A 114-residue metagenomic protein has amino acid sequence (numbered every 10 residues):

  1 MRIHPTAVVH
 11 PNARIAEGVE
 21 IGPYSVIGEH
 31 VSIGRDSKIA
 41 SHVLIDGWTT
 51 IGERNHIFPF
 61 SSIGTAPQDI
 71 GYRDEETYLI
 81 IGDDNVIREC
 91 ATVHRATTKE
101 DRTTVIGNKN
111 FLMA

Functional and structural regions predicted by a protein language model:
M1, A7, A13, V19-I21 (+13 more regions): A structural motif detector for beta-strand N-caps
H56, Q68-E76, H94-T98: Active-site beta->alpha loop and helix N-cap motifs at the rims of alpha/beta catalytic domains
